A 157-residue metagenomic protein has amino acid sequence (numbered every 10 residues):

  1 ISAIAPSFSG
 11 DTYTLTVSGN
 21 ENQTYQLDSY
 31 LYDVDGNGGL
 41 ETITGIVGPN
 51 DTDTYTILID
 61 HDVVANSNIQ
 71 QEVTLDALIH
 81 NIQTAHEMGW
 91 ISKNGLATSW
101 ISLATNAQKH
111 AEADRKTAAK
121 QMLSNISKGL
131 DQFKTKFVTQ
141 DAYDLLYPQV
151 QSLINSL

Functional and structural regions predicted by a protein language model:
I1-S99, K109-T117, S124, K128-T139 (+1 more regions): Extracellular glycoprotein-like low-complexity segments
